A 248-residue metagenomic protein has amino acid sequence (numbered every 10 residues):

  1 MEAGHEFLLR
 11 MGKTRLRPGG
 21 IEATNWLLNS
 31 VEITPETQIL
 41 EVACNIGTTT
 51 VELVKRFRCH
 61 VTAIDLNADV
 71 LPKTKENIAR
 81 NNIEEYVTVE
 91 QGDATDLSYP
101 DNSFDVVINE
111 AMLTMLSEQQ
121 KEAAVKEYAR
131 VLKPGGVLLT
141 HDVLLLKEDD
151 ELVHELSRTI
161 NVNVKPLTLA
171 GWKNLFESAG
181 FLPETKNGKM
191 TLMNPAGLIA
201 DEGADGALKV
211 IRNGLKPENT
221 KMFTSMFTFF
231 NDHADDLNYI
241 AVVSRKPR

Functional and structural regions predicted by a protein language model:
G4-G19: Class I SAM-dependent methyltransferase Rossmann-like catalytic core, especially the SAM/SAH-binding loop
M11, V143-N163: Short, glycine-/aromatic-enriched active-site segment of Class I SAM-dependent methyltransferases
R17-T37: Conserved alpha-helix/loop element of class I SAM-dependent methyltransferases that forms part of the SAM/SAH-binding
L40, I46-D96: Class I SAM-dependent methyltransferase SAM/SAH-binding core
T95-V107: A short acidic, Gly/Pro-enriched loop at the edge of an enzyme's catalytic core that lines a small-molecule cofactor
E122-V137: A short glycine-rich, Lys/Arg-flanked "PGG" loop and its adjoining helix->strand segment in the class I
V164-G180: Short alpha-helix
T185-R248: Conserved Class I S-adenosyl-L-methionine
